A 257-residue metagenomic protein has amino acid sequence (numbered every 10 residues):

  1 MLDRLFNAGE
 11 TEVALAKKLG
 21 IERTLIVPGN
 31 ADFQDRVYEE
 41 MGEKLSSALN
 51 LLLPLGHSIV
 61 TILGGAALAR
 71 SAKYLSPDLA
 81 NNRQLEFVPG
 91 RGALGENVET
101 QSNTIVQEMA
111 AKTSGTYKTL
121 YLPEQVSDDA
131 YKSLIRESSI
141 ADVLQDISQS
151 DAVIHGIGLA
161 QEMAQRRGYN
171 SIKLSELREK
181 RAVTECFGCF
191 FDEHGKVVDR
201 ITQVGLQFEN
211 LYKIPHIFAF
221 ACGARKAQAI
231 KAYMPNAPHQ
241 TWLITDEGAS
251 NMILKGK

Functional and structural regions predicted by a protein language model:
M1-E10: N-terminal helix-turn-helix DNA-binding module of bacterial transcription factors
G9, E193-K257: ATP/nucleoside-binding phosphotransfer catalytic cores, i.e., glycine-rich phosphate-binding loops
T11-G56, A80-Q161, G168-N170, L174: Ligand-binding beta-strand-loop-alpha-helix segment within the catalytic cores of soluble metabolic enzymes
L51-L55, L79-N81, A110, L144-S148 (+4 more regions): Solvent-exposed alpha-helices and their adjacent loops that cap or buttress functional pockets in soluble metabolic
S58, D151-A152, P215, T241: Conserved acidic residues
V60-S71, G95, L159-Q161, G223-K226: Gly/Ser/Thr-rich loops at beta-strand to alpha-helix junctions that form or flank small-molecule/cofactor-binding
S76-D78, Y169-S175, A232-H239: Short, solvent-exposed amphipathic alpha-helical segments in soluble enzyme and RNA/protein-processing domains
R166-K196: Gly/Ser/Thr-rich active-site loops/lids in small-molecule metabolic enzymes that frequently grip phosphoryl groups
